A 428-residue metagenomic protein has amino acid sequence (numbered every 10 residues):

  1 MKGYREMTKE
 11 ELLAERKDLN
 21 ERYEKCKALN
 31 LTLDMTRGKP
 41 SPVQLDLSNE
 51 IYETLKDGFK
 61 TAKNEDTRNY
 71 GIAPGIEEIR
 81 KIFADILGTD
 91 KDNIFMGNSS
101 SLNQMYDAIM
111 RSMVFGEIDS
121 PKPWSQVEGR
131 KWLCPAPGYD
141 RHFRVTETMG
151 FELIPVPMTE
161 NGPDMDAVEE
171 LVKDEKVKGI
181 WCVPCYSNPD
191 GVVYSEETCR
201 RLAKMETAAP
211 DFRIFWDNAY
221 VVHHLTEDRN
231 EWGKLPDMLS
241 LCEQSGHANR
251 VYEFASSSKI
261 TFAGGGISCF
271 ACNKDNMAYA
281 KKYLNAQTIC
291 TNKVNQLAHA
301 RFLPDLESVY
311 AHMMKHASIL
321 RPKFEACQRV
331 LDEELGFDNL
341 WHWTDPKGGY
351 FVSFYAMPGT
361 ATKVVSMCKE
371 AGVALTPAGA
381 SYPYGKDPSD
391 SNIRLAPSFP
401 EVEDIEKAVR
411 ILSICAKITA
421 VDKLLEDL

Functional and structural regions predicted by a protein language model:
K2-P74, E78, D85, E370-V373 (+1 more regions): N-terminal "arm"/small-domain region of PLP-dependent enzymes with the aminotransferase-like
G38-P42, S101-L102, G138-D140, N161 (+9 more regions): Short, solvent-exposed loop/turn segments at secondary-structure junctions
E65-P210, V221-G246, I411, K417-L428: Conserved core of the PLP fold type I
L239-R321, E334, V421: Conserved core segment of the aminotransferase class I/II
M314-Q328, N339-Y355: Conserved glycine-rich beta-strand-loop-beta hairpin in the small C-terminal domain of fold type I
S353-P358, L375-R410, I414-C415: Conserved PLP-binding active-site segment of the aspartate aminotransferase-like
V364-E370, A408-S413: Short amphipathic alpha-helices in soluble, non-transmembrane regions that often serve as interface/regulatory elements
